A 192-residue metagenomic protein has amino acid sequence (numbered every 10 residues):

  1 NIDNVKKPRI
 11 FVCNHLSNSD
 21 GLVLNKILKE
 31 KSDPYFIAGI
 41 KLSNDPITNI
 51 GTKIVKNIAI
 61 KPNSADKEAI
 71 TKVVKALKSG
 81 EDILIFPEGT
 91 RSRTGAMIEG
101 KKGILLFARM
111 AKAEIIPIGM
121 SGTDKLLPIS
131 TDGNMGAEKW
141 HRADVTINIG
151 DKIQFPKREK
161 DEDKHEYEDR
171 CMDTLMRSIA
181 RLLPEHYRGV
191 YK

Functional and structural regions predicted by a protein language model:
N1, N14, A38-G39, F86-E88 (+1 more regions): A secondary-structure boundary/capping signal
N1-D3, K26, N49-I50, V74-K75 (+1 more regions): Short secondary-structure boundary/capping segments
N1-I2, L22-L28, K56, L84-I98: Short N-terminal helix-initiation segments at or just after the protein's N-terminus
N1-K7, L182: N-terminal signal-anchor transmembrane helix
D3, I40, K61, G119 (+1 more regions): Residues at the C-termini of beta-strands that transition into short coil/loop
K6-S64: Catalytic core of membrane glycerolipid acyltransferases/transacylases, capturing the structured, soluble-facing
S64-I70: Glycine-rich, highly charged phosphate/nucleotide-binding loops
I70-K192: Non-catalytic C-terminal accessory region of glycerolipid acyltransferases and related lyso-lipid remodeling enzymes
